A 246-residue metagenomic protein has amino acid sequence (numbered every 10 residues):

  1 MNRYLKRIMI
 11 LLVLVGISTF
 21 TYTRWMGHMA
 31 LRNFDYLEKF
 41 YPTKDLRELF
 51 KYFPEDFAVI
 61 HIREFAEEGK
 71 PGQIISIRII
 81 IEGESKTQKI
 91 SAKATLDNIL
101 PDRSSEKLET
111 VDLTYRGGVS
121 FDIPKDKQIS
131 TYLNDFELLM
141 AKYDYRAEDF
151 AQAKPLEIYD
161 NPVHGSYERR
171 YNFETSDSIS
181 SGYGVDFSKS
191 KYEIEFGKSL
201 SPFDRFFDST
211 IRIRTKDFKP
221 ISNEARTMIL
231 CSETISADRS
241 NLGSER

Functional and structural regions predicted by a protein language model:
M1-G16, F20: N-terminal Sec-pathway targeting helices
V15-A66: N-terminal leader/targeting segments and the immediate start of mature chains
Y52, F57-N98: N-terminal Sec/ER secretory leader and immediately downstream segment of secreted/extracellular precursors
I60-E67, R170-I179, R212-F218: Generic short beta-strand segments
E67-P71, I99-R103, S176-D186, I221: Short, cysteine-centered beta-strand-loop-beta hairpins and adjacent loop/turn segments enriched in charged/polar
R78-D135: An acidic-aromatic
D126-D208: Short helix-loop boundary/capping segments
S188-E193, K198-R246: Acidic, serine/threonine-rich low-complexity disordered tracts
